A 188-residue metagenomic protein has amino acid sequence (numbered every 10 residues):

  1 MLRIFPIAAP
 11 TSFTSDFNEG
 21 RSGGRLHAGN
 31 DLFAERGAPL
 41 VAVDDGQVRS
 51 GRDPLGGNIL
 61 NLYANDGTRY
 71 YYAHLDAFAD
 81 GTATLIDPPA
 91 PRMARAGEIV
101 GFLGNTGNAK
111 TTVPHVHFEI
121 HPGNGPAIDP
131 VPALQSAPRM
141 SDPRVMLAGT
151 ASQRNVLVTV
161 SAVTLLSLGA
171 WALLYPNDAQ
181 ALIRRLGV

Functional and structural regions predicted by a protein language model:
M1-S12, F33, T68, G81-E98 (+1 more regions): Acidic, glycine-rich catalytic/binding loops that coordinate metals and/or anionic ligands
P6-I7, R25-H27, E35, L55 (+2 more regions): Short, solvent-exposed coil/turn segments
T11-D45, Y72-A73: Short glycine/threonine/proline-enriched tight-turn/helix- or strand-capping micro-motif at secondary-structure
F13, L40-A42, G46-V48, P89-T106: A structural signal for short beta-strand/turn segments enriched in small hydrophobics and glycine
T14, F33, Y63, A73-D76 (+3 more regions): Residue-level detector of conserved, well-ordered beta-strand and adjacent loop positions that form binding/recognition
F17, R36, R52, D76-A79 (+1 more regions): A generic structural motif
A42-P89, A109-E119: Zn2+-dependent peptidoglycan hydrolase active-site motif and core
N155-T159, S167-L186: Short hydrophobic alpha-helical membrane-entry/anchor segments
